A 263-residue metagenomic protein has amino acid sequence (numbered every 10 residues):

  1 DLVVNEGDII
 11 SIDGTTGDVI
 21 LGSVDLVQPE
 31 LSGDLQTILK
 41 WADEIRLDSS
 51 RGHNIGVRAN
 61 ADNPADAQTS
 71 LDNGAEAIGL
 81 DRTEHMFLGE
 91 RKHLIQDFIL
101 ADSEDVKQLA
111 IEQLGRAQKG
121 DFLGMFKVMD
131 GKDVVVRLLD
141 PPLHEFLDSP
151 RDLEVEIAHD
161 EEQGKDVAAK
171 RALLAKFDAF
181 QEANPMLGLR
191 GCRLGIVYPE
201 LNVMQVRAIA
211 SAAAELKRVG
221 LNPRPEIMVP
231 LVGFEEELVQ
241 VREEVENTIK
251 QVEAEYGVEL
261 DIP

Functional and structural regions predicted by a protein language model:
D1-L2: Conformationally flexible catalytic loops at phosphate/diphosphate-handling active centers
I20-L39: Short, compositionally biased
L31, E44-P263: Conserved alpha/beta-domain cores
